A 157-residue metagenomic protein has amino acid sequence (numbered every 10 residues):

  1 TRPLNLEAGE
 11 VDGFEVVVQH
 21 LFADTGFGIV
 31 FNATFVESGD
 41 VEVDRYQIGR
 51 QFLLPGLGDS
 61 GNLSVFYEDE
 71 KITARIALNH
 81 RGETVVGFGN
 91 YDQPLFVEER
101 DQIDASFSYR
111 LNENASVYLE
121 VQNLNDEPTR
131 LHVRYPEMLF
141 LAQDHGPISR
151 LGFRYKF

Functional and structural regions predicted by a protein language model:
R2-F88: Gram-negative outer-membrane beta-barrel transporters
P3-N5, Y91, A105, E137: Short, solvent-exposed loop/turn positions at domain surfaces that link secondary-structure elements or cap domain
N5-E7, P94-F96, A142: Outer-membrane beta-barrel proteins
E10, L57, E99-D101, E113 (+1 more regions): Residue-level preference for beta-strand/loop junctions
V16, F31, V65, I76 (+4 more regions): Hydrophobic, well-ordered secondary-structure elements that form the walls of internal hydrophobic environments
R50-Q51, Q93, M138-F140: Short, P/G- and charge-enriched loop/turn segments at secondary-structure junctions
H80-G87, S108-F157: C-terminal beta-signal and adjacent terminal beta-strands/loops of Gram-negative outer-membrane beta-barrel proteins
G87-N90, E99-D104: Short, local alpha-helical segments
